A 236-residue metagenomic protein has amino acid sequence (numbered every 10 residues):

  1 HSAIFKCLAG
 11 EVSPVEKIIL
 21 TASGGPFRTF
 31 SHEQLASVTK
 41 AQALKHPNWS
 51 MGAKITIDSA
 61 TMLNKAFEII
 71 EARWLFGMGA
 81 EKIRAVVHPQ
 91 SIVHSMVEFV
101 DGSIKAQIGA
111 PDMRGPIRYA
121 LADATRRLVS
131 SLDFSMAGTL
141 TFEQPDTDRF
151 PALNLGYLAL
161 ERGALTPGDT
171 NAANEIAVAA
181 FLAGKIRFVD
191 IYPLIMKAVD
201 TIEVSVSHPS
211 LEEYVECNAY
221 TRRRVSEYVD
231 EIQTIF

Functional and structural regions predicted by a protein language model:
H1-F236: Catalytic, metal-anchored helix/loop core of enzyme active sites in primary metabolism
